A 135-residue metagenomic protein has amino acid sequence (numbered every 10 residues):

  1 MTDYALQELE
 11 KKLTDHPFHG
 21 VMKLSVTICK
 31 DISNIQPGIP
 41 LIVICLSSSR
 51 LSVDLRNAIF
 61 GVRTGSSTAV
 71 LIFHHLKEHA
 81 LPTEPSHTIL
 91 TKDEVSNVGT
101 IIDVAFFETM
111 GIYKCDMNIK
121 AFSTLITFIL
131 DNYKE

Functional and structural regions predicted by a protein language model:
M1-H16, L41-L46: A structural signal for beta-rich interaction modules in eukaryotic proteins
M1-T2, I44-S52, L76-H79, E108-Y113: Short acidic, S/G/P-rich loop/turn micro-motifs used as interaction or catalytic elements
Y4-E8, D54-N57, K120-T124: Acidic, Ser/Thr-rich intrinsically disordered and amphipathic helical segments
L13-P37: A short, well-structured beta->alpha microelement
I28-L46, N57-S66: Inter-motif core of Ras-like GTPase G domains
L41-V43, A69-I72, T100-D103: Beta-strand cores of modular interaction/reader domains in eukaryotic scaffold and signaling proteins, especially PDZ
S49-I89: Amphipathic helical hotspot of TIR/SEFIR-family domains
K77-E78, T83-E135: Conserved GTP-binding G-domain of TRAFAC-class P-loop NTPases and closely related GTPase folds
